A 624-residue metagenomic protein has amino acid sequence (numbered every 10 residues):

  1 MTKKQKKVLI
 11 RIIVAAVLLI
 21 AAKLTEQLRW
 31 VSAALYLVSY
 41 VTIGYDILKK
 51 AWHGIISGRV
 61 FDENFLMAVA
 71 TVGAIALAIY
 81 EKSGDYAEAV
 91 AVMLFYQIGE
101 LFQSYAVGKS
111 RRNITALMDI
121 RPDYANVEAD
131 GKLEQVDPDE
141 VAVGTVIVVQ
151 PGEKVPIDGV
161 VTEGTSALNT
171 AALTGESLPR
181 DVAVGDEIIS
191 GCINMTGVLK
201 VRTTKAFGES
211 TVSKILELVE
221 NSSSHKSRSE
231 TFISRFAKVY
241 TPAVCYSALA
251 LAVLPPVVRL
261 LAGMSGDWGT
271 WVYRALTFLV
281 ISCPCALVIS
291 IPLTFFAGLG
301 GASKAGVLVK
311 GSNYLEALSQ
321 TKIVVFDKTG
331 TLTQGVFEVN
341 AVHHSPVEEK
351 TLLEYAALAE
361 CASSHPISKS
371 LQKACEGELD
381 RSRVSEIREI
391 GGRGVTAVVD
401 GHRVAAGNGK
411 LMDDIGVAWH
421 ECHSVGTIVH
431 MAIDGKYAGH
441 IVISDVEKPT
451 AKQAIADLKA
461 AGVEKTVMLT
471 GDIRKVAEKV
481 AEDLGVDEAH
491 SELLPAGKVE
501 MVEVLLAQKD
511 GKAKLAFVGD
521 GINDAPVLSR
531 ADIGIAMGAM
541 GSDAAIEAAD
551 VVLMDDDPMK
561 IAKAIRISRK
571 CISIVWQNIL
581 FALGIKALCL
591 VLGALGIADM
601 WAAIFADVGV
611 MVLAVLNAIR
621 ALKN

Functional and structural regions predicted by a protein language model:
M1-V14, Y45-I75, L216-A250, G263 (+4 more regions): Soluble-to-membrane junctions at the N-terminal ends of transmembrane alpha-helices in multi-pass ion-transporting
T2-Y124, K226, R235, P242-A243 (+2 more regions): Transmembrane helix-loop-helix hairpins at the membrane interface
Y40, Q97, V239, T270-S290 (+1 more regions): Small-residue-enriched core segments of transmembrane alpha-helices in multipass membrane transport and channel
S57, E63-T71, L173, Y273 (+2 more regions): Conserved catalytic phosphorylation-site environment of P-type ATPases
F65-L66, A91-P151, V182, V309 (+5 more regions): Juxtamembrane coupling segments of multi-pass membrane pumps/enzymes
A116-E209, N313-A356, V398-V399: Conserved cytosolic catalytic loops of P-type ATPases
V339-K465, R474, D483-V502: P-type ATPase nucleotide-binding
V399-G401, T427, I433-Q577: Conserved ATP-binding TGD loop and adjacent catalytic N/P-domain core of P-type ATPases
